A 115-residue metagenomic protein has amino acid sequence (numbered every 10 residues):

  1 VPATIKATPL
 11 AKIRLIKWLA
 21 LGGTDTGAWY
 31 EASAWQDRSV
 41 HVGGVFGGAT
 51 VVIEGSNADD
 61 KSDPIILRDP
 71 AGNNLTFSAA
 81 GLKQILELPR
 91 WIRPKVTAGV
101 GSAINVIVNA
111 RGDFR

Functional and structural regions predicted by a protein language model:
V1-L19, N109-R115: Short, intrinsically disordered N-terminal pre-domain segments
T8-L10, L21-T24, L75-G81: Solvent-exposed, conformationally flexible loop/turn segments
I16, L21-S33, S56: Short Trp-Ser/Thr-centered turn/loop motifs at beta-strand boundaries
A28-S33, R68-R115: Beta-sandwich interaction modules
S33-S39: Extended extracellular/luminal ectodomain segments enriched in beta-structured repeat modules
Q36, A49, R90: Residues that flank catalytic or metal-binding motifs in active/ligand-binding sites
H41-V51, A98-I104: Extended, low-complexity, turn-rich repeat/linker tracts enriched in Gly/Pro/Ser/Thr and Asp/Glu that occur
F46-L67, I107-N109: Short, surface-exposed beta-strand/strand-loop-strand elements in extracellular ectodomains
